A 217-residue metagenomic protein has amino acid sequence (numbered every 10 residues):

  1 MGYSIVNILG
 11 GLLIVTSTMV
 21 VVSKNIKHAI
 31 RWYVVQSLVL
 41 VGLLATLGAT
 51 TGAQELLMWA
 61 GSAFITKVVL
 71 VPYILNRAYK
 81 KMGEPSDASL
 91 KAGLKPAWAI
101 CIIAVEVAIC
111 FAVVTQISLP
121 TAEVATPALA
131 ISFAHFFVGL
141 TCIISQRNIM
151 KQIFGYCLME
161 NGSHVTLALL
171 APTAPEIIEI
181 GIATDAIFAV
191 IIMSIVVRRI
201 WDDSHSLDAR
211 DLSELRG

Functional and structural regions predicted by a protein language model:
M1-G217: Alpha-helical transmembrane segments of multi-pass membrane proteins predominantly involved in bioenergetics
